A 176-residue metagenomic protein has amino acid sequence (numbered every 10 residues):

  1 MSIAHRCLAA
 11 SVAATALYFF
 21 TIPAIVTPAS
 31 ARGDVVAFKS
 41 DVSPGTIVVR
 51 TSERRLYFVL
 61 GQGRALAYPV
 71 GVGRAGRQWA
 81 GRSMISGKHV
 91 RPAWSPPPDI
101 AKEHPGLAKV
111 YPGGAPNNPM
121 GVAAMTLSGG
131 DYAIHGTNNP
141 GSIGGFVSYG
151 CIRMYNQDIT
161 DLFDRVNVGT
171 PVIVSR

Functional and structural regions predicted by a protein language model:
M1-T15: Bacterial N-terminal signal peptides that target proteins for export
L17-P28: C-terminal segment of classical bacterial N-terminal signal peptides
V26-R50: Short N-terminal segments immediately surrounding and downstream of signal-peptide cleavage
D34, V42, Q62, A67 (+4 more regions): Exported/periplasmic cell-wall-interacting domains
V48-R50, Y57-F58, R153: Structural recognition of beta-strand segments within beta-rich domains
T51-E53, G129: Residue-level signal for tight coil/turn positions that link beta-strands
